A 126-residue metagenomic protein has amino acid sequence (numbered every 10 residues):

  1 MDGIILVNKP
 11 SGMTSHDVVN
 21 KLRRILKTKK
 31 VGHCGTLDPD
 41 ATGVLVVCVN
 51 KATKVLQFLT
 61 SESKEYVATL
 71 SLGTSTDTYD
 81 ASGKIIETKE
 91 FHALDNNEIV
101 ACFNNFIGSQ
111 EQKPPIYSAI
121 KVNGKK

Functional and structural regions predicted by a protein language model:
M1-K126: Catalytic/RNA-binding core of pseudouridine synthases
